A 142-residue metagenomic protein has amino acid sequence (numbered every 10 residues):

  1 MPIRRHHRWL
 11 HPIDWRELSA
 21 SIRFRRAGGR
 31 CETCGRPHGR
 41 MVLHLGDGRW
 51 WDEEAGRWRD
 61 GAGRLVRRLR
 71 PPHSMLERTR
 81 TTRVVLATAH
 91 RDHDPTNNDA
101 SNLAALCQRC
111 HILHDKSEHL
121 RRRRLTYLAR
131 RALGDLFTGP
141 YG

Functional and structural regions predicted by a protein language model:
M1-L18, S74-A89: Short, charged low-complexity linear segments at domain edges
R16-A27, T96-D99: Short, flexible, mixed-charge glycine/proline-rich loop motifs that serve as phosphate/nucleic-acid-contacting
A27-G28, G35: Glycine-centered helix-boundary capping/hinge motifs
G29-R30, L106: The −1 position to Zn-ligating cysteines in a subset of zinc-ribbon hairpins
G35-A105: Histidine-centered nuclease catalytic patch
G35-V42, L103-T126: Short Cys/His-centered divalent metal-binding micro-motifs
G48-R49, R57-D60, H114, A129-L136 (+1 more regions): Alpha-helix boundary/capping detector
S101-N102, H119-G142: A detector for short metal-coordination/catalytic motifs
